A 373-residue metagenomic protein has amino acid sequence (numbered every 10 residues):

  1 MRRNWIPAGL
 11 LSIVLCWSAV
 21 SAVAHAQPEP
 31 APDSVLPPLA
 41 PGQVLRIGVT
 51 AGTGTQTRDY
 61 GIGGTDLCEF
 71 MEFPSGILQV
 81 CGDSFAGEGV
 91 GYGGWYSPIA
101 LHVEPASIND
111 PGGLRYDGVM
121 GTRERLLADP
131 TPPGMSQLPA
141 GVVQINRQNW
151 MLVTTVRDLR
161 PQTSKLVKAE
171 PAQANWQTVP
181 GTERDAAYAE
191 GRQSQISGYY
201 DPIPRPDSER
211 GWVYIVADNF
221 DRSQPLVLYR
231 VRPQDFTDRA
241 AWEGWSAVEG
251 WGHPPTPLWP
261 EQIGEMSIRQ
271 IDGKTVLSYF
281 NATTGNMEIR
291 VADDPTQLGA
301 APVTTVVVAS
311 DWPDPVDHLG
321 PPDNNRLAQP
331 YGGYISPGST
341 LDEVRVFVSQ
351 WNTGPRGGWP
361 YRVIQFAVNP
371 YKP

Functional and structural regions predicted by a protein language model:
M1-Q27: Secretory targeting and sorting signals
E29-Y60, E72-P133, Q144-G191, S208-I263 (+3 more regions): Beta-rich carbohydrate-recognition and catalytic domains
D66-E69, E124-V143, S194-P204, G264-S267 (+1 more regions): Beta-propeller and closely related beta-sheet repeat lectin domains
L327: Short glycine-biased active-site loop of nucleotidyltransferases that positions the nucleotide triphosphate and helps
R345: Substrate-binding cleft of secreted/luminal carbohydrate-active enzymes
